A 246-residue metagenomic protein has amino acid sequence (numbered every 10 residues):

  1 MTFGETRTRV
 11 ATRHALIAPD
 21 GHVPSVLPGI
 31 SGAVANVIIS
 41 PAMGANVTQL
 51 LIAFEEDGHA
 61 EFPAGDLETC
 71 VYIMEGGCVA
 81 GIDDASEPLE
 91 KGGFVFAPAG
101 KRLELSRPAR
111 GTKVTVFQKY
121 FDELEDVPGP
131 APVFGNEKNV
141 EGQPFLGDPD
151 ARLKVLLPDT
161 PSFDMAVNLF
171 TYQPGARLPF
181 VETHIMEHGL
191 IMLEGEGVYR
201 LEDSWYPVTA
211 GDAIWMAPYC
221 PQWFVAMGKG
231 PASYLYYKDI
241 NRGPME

Functional and structural regions predicted by a protein language model:
M1-A45, A109-D164: A short, N-terminal "cap"/entry segment at the start of jelly-roll beta-barrel domains of the cupin/DSBH fold
A18-P19, S31-I38, T48-G65, V155 (+2 more regions): Conserved short histidine dyad/triad with adjacent acidic residue
V37, F134-Y206: Surface-exposed interaction/gating patches
E56, G65-D83, I185-E202: Glycine- and acidic-residue-biased ligand/ion/polar-headgroup-sensing regions
D66, S86, A99-L124, P218-P244: Ligand-binding loop in jelly-roll beta-barrel domains
V79-G81, L105-S106, Q173-G175, E194-L201 (+3 more regions): Long compositionally biased, domain-poor regions of proteins
D84-A99, D203-P218: Short acidic-glycine-tyrosine-enriched beta hairpin
